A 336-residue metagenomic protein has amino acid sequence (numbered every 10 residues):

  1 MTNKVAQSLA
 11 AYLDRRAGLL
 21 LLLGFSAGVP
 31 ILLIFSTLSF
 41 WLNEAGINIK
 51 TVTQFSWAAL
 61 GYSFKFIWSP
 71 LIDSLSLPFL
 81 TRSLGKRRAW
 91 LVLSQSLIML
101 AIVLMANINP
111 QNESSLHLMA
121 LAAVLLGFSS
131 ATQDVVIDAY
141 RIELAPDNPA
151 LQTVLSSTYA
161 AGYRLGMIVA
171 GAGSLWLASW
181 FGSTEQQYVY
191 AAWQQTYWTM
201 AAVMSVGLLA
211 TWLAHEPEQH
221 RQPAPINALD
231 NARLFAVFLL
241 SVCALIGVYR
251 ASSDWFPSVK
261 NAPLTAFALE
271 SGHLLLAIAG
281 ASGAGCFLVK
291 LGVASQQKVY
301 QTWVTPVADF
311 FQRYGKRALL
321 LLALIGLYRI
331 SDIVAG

Functional and structural regions predicted by a protein language model:
M1-D14, A106-A120, L144-L327: Intracellular loop-helix junctions on the cytosolic face of multi-pass helical membrane proteins
T2-Y62, L245-S258, L319-L324, R329-G336: Helix-loop boundary and gating motifs at the non-cytosolic
L21, T53-S56, G85-R88, V92 (+2 more regions): Conserved glycine-rich helix-kink/hinge and helix-boundary motifs of the Major Facilitator Superfamily
L23, R87-A101, A122, S129 (+3 more regions): Residue-level signature of the transmembrane alpha-helical cores of Major Facilitator Superfamily-type secondary
L23-G24, I31, W57-K65, A122-A178 (+1 more regions): Substrate-agnostic recognition of the 12-TM MFS/MFS-like secondary transporter fold
L42, I72, S76, W176-G182: Interfacial helix-cap and linker-helix signal at transmembrane-aqueous boundaries of multi-pass secondary transporters
T51-P78, S96-A101, I168-V169: Central cavity-lining transmembrane alpha-helices of secondary-active solute carriers, predominantly the Major
L77-P78, A89-S114: C-terminal ends and interior cores of transmembrane alpha-helices in multi-pass membrane transporters/permeases
